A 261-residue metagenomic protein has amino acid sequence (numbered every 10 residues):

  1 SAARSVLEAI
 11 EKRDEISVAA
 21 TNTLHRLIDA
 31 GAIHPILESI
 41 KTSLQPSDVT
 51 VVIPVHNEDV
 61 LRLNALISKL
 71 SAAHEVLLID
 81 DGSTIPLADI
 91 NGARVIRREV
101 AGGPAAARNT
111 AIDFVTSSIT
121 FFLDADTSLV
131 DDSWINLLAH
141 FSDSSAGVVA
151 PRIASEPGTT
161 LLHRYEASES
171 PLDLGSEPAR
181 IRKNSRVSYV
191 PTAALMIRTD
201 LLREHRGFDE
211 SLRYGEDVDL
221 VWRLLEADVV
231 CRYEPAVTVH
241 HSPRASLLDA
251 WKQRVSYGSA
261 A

Functional and structural regions predicted by a protein language model:
V55-A72: Short, well-formed alpha-helical segments that are part of the catalytic scaffolds of diverse glycosyltransferases
L61, I85-P86, T127-H140, W222: Acidic donor-binding/catalytic loop of UDP-sugar-dependent glycosyltransferases, especially processive GT2
R98-V115, I181, S185, R223: Glycine-rich, basic loop-to-helix element that forms the pyrophosphate-binding segment of sugar-nucleotide handling
T120: Short aromatic/hydrophobic "clamp" motif used to bind/position activated sugar donors
D132-R164, S242: Conserved donor NDP-sugar-binding/catalytic core segment of glycosyltransferases
P151, E166-V187: Short, flexible, basic/aromatic active-site loop/helix in glycosyltransferases
S188-P191, T199, R203-W222, C231-Y233 (+1 more regions): Donor nucleotide-sugar recognition loop
V218-A261: Catalytic donor/gating beta->alpha subdomain of glycosyltransferases that bind UDP-sugars
